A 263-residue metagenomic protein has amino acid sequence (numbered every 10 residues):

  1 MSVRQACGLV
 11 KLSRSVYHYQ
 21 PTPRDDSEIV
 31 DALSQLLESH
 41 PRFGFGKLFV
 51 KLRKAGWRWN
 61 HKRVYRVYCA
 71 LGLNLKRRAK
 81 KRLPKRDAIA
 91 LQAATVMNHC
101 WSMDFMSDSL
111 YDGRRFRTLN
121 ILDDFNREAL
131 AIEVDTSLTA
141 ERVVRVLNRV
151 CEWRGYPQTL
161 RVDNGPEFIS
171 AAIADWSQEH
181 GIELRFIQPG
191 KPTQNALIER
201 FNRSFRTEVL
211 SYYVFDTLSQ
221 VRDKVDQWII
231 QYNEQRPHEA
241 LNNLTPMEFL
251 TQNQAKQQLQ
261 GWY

Functional and structural regions predicted by a protein language model:
M1-Y263: Charged DNA-binding/catalytic regions of mobile-element recombinases
